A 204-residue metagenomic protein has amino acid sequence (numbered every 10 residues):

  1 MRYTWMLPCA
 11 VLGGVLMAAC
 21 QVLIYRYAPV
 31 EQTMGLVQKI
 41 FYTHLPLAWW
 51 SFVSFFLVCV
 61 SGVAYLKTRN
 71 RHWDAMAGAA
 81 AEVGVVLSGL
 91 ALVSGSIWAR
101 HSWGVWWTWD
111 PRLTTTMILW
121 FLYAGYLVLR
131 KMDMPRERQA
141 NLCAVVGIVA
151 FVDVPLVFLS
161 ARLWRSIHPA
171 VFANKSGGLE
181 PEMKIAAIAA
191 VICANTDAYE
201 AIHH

Functional and structural regions predicted by a protein language model:
M1-H204: Polytopic transmembrane helical bundles with strong interfacial aromatic enrichment
